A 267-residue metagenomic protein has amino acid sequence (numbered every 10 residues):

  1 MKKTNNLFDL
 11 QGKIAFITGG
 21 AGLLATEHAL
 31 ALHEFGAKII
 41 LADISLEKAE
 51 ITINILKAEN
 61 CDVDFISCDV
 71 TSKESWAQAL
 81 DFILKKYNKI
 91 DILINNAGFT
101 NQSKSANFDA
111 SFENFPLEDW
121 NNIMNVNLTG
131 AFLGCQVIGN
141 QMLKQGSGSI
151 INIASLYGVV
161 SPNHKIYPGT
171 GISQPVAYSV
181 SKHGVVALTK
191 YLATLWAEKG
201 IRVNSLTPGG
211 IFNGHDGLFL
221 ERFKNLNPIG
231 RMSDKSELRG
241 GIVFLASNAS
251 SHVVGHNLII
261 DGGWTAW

Functional and structural regions predicted by a protein language model:
K2-N6, G169, V243, V254-W267: Short C-terminal tail/terminal secondary-structure segment of NAD(P)H-dependent dehydrogenase/reductase domains
L7-I40, L192: Canonical Rossmann dinucleotide-binding motif of NAD(H)/NADP(H)-dependent dehydrogenases/reductases, specifically
L46-E47, S67-A79, L117, K235-E237: The beta1-alpha1 cofactor-binding region of Rossmann-like NAD(H)/NADP(H)-dependent oxidoreductases
D91, F99, E113-F132, S147 (+4 more regions): Catalytic Tyr-X3-Lys loop
K104-N121, H164, F223: Substrate-binding pocket helix/loop in short-chain dehydrogenase/reductase
L117, I151-G184, T189-E198, I211: Catalytic loop of short-chain dehydrogenase/reductase
A197, R202, V253-G255: Short, small/polar-rich loop/turn modules that mediate ligand/substrate recognition or access, typified
N227-L238, A249: A conserved structural motif in NAD(P)-dependent oxidoreductases
